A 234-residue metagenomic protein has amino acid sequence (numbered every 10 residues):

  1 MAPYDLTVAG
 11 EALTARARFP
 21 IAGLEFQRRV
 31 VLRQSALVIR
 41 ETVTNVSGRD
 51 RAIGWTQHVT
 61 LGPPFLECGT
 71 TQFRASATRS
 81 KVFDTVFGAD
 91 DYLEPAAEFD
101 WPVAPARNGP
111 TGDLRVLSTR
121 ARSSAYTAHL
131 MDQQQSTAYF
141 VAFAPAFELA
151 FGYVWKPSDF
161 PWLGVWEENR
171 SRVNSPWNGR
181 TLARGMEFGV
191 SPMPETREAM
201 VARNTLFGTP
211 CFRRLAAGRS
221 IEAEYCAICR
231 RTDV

Functional and structural regions predicted by a protein language model:
M1-Q34, P64-L66, R203-N204: Extended, loop-rich substrate-binding clefts of extracytoplasmic carbohydrate-active enzymes
L13-A15, F26-R28, I39, W55-Q57 (+3 more regions): Hydrophobic residues positioned within well-ordered beta-strands of beta-sheet architectures
A17-F19, R28-Q34, E41-N45, W55-V59 (+1 more regions): Short, structured patches in soluble enzyme cores that scaffold and shape functional sites
I21-E25, L32-I39, G48-A52, E148 (+1 more regions): Coil-to-beta-strand transition motifs
E41, R213-R231: Short Pro-Gly-centered flexible turn/kink motifs
T42-S47, A144, C229: Asparagine-centered strand-capping/turn motif at beta-strand->loop junctions
R49-I53, P64-L215: A contiguous, surface-exposed recognition patch within enzymatic or periplasmic domains that forms
